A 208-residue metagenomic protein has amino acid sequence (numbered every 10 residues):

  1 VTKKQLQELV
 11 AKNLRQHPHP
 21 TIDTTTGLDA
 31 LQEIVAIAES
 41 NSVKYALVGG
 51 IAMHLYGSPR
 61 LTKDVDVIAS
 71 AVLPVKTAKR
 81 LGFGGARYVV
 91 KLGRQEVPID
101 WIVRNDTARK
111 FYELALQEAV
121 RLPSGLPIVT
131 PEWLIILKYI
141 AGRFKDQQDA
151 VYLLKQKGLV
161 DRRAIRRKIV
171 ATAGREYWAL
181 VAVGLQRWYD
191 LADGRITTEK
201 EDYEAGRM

Functional and structural regions predicted by a protein language model:
V1-M208: Compositionally biased terminal segments of proteins
